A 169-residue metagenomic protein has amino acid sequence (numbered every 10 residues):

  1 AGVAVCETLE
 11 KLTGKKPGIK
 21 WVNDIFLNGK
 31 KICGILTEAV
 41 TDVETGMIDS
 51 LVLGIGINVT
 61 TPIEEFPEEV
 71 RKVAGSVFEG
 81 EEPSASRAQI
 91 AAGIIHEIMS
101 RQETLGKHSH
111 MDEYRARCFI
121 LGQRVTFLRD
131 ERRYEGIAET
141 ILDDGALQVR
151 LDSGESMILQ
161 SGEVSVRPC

Functional and structural regions predicted by a protein language model:
A1-P17, L27-C169: Long, positively charged amphipathic alpha-helical accessory segments at protein N-termini or as interdomain linkers
